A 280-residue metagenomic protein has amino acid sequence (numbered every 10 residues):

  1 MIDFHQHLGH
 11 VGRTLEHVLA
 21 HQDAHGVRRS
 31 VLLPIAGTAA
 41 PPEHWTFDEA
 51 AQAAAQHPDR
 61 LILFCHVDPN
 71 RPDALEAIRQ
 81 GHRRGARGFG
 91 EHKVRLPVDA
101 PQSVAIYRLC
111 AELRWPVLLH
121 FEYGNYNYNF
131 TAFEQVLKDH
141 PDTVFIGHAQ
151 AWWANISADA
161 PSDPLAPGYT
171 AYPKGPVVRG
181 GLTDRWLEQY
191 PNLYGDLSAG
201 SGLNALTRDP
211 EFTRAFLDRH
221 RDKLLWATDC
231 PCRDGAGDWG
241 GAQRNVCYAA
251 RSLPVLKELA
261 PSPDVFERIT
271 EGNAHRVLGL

Functional and structural regions predicted by a protein language model:
M1-E49: An N-terminally biased module of ancient metal coordination in phosphate/nucleic-acid-related enzymes
M1-G12, T46-H66, D184, Y190-Y194 (+1 more regions): Mobile, glycine- and charge-enriched loop segments and immediately flanking short secondary-structure elements within
I2-Q6, S30-L33, L61-C65, F89-E91 (+4 more regions): Hydrophobic faces of well-ordered beta-strands that scaffold small-molecule active sites in alpha/beta enzyme cores
H5, Q22, A50, L63 (+7 more regions): Conserved, mostly hydrophobic/aromatic
V11-Q22, P69-G81, R179: Short, acidic/polar
G12, L19, W153-N155, D159-L280: H/E-rich (His + Asp/Glu) clusters that bind or coordinate divalent metals
G26, R83-G88, A105, L109-P116 (+4 more regions): Glycine-enriched alpha-helix->loop->beta-strand junction motifs that scaffold or abut catalytic
R29, G37, P41-T131, A199: Active-site gating/metal-coordination segments in enzymes
